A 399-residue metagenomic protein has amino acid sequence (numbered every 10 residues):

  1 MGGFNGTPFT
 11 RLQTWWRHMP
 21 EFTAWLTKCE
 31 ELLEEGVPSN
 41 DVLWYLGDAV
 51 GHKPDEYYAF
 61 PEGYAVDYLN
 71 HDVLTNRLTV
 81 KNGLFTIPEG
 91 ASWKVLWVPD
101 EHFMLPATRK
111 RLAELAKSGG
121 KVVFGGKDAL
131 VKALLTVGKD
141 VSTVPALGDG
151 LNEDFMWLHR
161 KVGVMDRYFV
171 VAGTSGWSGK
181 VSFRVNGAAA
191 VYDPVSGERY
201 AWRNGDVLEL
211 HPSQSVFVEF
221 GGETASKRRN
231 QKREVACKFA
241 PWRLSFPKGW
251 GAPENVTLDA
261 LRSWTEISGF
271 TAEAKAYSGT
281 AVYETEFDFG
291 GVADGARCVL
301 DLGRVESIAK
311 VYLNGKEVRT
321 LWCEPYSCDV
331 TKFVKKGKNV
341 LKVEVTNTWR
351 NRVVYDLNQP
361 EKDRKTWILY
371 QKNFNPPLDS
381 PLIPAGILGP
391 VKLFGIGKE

Functional and structural regions predicted by a protein language model:
M1-T280, D288-V292, V330, K392-G395 (+1 more regions): Carbohydrate-binding surfaces of carbohydrate-active enzymes
V216-G222, T285, L341-N347: Short, hydrophobic/aromatic-enriched beta-strand segments in well-ordered soluble domains
E223-L244, N347-L393: Glycine/proline-rich low-complexity spacer/linker segments in large multi-domain proteins
S263-G269, E273, R304, L321 (+7 more regions): Beta-strand/loop-rich accessory regions of lumenal/periplasmic or secreted enzymes, predominantly carbohydrate-active
F287-N314, L341-V345: Aromatic-lined ligand-binding clefts that engage carbohydrates, nucleic acids, or primary amines
D288, C328-V340, E344-W349, V354 (+2 more regions): Short, surface-exposed tryptophan/glycine-enriched loops that mediate extracellular molecular recognition
W322-Y326: A beta-strand/beta-hairpin structural motif
